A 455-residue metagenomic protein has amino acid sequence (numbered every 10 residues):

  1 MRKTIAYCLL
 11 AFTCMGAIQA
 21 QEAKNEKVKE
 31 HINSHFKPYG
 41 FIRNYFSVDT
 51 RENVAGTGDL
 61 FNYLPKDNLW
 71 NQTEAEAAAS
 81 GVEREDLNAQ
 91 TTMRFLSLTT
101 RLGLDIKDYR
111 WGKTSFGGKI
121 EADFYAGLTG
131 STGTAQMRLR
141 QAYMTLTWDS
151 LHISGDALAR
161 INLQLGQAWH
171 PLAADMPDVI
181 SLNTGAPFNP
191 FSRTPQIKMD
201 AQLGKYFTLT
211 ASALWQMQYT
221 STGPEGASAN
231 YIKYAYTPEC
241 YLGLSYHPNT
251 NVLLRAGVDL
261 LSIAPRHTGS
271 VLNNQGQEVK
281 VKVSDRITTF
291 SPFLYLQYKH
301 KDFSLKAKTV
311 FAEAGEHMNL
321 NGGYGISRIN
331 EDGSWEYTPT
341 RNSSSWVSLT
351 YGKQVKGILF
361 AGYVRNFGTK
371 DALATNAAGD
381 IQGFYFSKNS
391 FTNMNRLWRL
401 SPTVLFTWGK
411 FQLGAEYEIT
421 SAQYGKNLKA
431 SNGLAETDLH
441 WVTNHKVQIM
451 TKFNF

Functional and structural regions predicted by a protein language model:
M1-A23: Bacterial Sec-dependent N-terminal signal peptides
I18-K37: Sec-dependent signal peptide cleavage junction
H31-G58, Q72-A79, L87-T220, Y236 (+3 more regions): Outer membrane beta-barrel
D49, F124-T129, A168-T184, L214-A229 (+5 more regions): Sequence/structural signature of outer-membrane beta-barrel proteins
D86-Q90, G127-G130, I180-G185, S221-Y231 (+4 more regions): Extracellular loop and loop/strand-boundary signature of outer-membrane beta-barrel proteins
S97, M137, S192, A235-E239 (+4 more regions): Membrane-spanning beta-strands of outer-membrane beta-barrel proteins
Y206, Y246-M394, W398: Detector for outer-membrane/organellar transmembrane beta-barrel domains, recognizing the amphipathic beta-strand
L439-F455: Outer-membrane beta-barrel "beta-signal"
